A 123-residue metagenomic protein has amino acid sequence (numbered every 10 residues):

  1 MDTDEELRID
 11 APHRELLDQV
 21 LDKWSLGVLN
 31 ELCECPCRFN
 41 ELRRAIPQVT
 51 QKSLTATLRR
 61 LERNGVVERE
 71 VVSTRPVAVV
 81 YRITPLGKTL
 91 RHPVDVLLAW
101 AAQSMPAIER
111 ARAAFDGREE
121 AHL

Functional and structural regions predicted by a protein language model:
M1-D2, L123: Intrinsically disordered, low-complexity and often Lys/Arg-enriched segments
D2, L7-S53, R59, N64 (+3 more regions): N-terminal helix-turn-helix DNA-binding core of bacterial DNA-binding proteins
P12, N30, H92-L123: Amphipathic alpha-helical dimerization/coiled-coil segments that flank or bridge DNA-binding/regulatory modules
T74-R75, A111: Conserved beta-strand edge residues that scaffold enzyme active sites
T84: ABC transporter NBD signature
